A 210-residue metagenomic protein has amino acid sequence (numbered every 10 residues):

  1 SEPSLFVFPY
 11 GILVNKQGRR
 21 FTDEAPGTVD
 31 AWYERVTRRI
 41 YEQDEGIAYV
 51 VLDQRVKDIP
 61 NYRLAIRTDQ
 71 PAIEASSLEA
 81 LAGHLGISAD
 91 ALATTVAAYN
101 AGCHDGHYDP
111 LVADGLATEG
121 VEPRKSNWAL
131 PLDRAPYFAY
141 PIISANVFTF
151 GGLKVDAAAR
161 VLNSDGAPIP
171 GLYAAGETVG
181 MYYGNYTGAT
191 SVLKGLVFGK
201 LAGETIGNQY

Functional and structural regions predicted by a protein language model:
S1-Y186: Mobile, glycine/GP-rich and aromatic-enriched active-site lid/loop segments adjacent to catalytic centers
V179-Y210: A conserved FAD-binding loop/helix module that cradles the flavin
